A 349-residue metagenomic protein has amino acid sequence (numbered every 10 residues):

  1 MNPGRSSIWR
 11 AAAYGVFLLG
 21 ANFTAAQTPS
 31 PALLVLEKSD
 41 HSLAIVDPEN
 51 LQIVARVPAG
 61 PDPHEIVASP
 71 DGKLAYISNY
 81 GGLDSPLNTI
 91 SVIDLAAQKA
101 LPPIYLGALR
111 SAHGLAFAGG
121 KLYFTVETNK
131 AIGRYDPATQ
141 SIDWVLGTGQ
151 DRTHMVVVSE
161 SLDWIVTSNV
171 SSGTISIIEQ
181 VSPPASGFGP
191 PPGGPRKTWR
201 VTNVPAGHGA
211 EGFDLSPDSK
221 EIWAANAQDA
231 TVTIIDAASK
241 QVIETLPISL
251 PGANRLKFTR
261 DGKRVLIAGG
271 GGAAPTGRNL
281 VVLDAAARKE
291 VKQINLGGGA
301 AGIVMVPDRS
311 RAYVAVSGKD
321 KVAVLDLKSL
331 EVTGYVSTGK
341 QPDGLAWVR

Functional and structural regions predicted by a protein language model:
N2-A13: Bacterial N-terminal signal peptides that target proteins for export
A11-N22: Bacterial N-terminal signal peptides
N22-R349: Predominantly soluble domains enriched in secretory-pathway, periplasmic, or organellar proteins
